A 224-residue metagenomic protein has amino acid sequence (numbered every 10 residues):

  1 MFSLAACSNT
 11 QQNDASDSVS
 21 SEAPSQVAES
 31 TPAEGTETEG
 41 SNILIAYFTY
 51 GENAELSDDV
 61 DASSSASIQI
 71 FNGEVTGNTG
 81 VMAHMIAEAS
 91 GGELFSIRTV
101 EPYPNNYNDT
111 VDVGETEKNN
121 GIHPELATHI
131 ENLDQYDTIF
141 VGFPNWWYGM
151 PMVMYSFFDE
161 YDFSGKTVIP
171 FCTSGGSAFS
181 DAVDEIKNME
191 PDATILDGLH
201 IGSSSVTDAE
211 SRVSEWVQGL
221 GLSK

Functional and structural regions predicted by a protein language model:
S3-A6: C-terminal motif of bacterial Sec signal peptides marking the signal peptidase cleavage site
S8, A23-Y136, Y148, Q218-K224: N-terminal beta1-alpha1-beta2 submodule of the flavodoxin-like/Rossmannoid cofactor-binding fold
L44-A46, L94-S96, T138-G142, I169-C172 (+1 more regions): Structural recognition of the beta-strand scaffold that forms the well-ordered cores of secreted hydrolase catalytic
Y50-N53, T99-P104, N145-G149, S174-F179 (+2 more regions): Solvent-exposed loop/turn segments at secondary-structure junctions within structured extracellular/periplasmic domains
S67-T76, V141-P144, P170-G175, H200-S204: Second-shell loop/turn segments in exported
G80-H84, E88, M152, D184 (+2 more regions): Solvent-exposed, polar/charged alpha-helical surfaces in well-ordered, non-transmembrane soluble domains, broadly
Y107-P191: Helix-loop-strand module that forms the ligand-binding subsite of alpha/beta enzymes
T194-K224: Glycine-rich phosphate/pyrophosphate-binding loop and the adjoining helix
